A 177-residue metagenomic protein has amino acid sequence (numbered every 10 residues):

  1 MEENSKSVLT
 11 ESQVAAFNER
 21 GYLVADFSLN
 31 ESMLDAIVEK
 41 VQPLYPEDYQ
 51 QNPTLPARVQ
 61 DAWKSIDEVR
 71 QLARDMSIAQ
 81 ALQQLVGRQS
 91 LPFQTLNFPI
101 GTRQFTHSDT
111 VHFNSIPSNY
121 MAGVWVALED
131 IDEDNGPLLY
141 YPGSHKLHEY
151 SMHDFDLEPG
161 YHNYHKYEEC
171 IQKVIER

Functional and structural regions predicted by a protein language model:
M1-R20, V24-P117, H153: Non-heme Fe(II)-dependent double-stranded beta-helix
T10, D75, A79, M121 (+3 more regions): A structural signal for well-ordered alpha-helical scaffolds and beta->alpha junctions
L23, D130, L138: Short beta-strand segments in beta-sandwich/barrel cores
S32, L44, E129-I131, G143: Generic structural motif
F93-P99, W125, L139-Y141: Residues in well-ordered beta-strands of folded domains
S108-T110, V126-D130, P142: Short, structured patches in soluble enzyme cores that scaffold and shape functional sites
I116-E133: Short, conserved beta-strand element in jelly-roll/cupin
D134-R177: Double-stranded beta-helix
